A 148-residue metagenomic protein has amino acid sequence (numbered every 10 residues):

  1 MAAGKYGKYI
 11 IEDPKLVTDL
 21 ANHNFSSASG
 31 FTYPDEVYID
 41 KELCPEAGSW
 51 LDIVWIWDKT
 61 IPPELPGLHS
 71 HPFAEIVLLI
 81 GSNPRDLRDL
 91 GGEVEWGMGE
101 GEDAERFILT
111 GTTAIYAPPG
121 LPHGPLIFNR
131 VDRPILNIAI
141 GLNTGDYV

Functional and structural regions predicted by a protein language model:
M1-G67: A short, N-terminal "cap"/entry segment at the start of jelly-roll beta-barrel domains of the cupin/DSBH fold
S49, A74, L90-G92, R133-L136: Residues at beta-strand starts and edge strands
D58-L65, H69-G81, G92-V94: Short basic alpha-helical hairpin corresponding to helix-turn-helix/winged-helix-like nucleic-acid-binding
K59-P63, M98-E102, P119-P122: Short acidic (Asp/Glu) patches
L79-T110: A short beta-strand-loop-beta hairpin characteristic of the jelly-roll/cupin
R106-F128: Conserved metal-binding segment of the jelly-roll/cupin
Y116, R130-V148: A short hydrophobic beta-strand segment most commonly corresponding to one strand of the jelly-roll/cupin
